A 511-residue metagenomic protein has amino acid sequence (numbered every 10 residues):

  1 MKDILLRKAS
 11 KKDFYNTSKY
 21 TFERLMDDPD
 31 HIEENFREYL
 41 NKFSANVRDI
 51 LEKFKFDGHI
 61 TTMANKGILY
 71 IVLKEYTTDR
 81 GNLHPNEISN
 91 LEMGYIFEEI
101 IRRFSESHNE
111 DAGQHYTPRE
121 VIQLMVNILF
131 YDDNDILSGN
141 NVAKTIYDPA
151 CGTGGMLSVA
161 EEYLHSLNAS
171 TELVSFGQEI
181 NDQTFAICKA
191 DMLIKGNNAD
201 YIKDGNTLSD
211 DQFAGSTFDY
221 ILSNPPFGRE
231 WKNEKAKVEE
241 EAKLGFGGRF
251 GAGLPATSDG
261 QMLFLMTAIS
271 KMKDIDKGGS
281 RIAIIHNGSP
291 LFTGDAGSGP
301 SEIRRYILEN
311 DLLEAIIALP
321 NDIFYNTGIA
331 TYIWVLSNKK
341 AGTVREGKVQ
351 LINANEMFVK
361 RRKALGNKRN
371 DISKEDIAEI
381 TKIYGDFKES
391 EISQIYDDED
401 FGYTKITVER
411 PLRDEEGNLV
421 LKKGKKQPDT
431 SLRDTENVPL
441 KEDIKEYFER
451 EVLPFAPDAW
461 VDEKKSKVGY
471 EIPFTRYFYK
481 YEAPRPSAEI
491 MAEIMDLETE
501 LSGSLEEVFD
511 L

Functional and structural regions predicted by a protein language model:
M1-N134, Y201-Q212, A318-N321, E346-N353 (+1 more regions): Non-catalytic, mostly N-terminal accessory regions of nucleic-acid modification and defense proteins
K11, N46-I50, Y70-K74, E98-R103 (+7 more regions): Short amphipathic alpha-helical segments, especially helix-boundary/capping motifs
V72-K74, S89-E92, E99, G152-G154 (+7 more regions): Short linear motifs at secondary-structure transitions and domain/linker junctions
I88-E92, N141, K277-R281: Alpha-helix N-cap and coil->helix boundary residues
S107, S170-T171, R249-G251: A short, mixed-charge helix-start or loop-turn motif at secondary-structure junctions
A112-S223, F227-E240, M262, N287-S289 (+4 more regions): Conserved S-adenosyl-L-methionine
D211, G215-E507: A conserved structural/catalytic subdomain of Rossmann-like adenosyl-cofactor enzymes
